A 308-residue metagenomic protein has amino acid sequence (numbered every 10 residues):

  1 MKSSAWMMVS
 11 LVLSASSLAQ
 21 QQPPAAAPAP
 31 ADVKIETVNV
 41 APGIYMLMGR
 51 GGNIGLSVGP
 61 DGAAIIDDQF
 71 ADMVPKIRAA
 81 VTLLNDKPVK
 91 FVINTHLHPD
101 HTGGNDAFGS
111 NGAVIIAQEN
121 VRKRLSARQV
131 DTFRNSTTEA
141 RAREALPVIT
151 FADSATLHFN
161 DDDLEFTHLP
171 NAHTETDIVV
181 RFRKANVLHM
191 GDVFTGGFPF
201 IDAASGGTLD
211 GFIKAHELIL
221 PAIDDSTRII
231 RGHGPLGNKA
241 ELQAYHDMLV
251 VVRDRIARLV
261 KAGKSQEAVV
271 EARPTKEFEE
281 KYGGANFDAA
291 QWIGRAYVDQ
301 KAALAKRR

Functional and structural regions predicted by a protein language model:
S4-S17: Bacterial N-terminal signal peptides
A15, Q20-A27, P221-D225, L236-R308: Accessory terminal helices/loops
P24, N39, R122-L169, T174-E175 (+3 more regions): Metallo-beta-lactamase
E36-T82, I178-F182, N186-D192: Conserved beta-strand hairpin/beta-sheet module of binuclear metal-dependent hydrolase folds, prominently
T37, P60-A64, D72-I116: Active-site metal-binding motif and surrounding structural segment of the metallo-beta-lactamase
G43, S57, D67, V81 (+10 more regions): Divalent metal-coordination and catalytic microenvironments
G51-I54, A63-I65, F70-M73, L97-T102 (+9 more regions): Solvent-exposed loop/turn segments at secondary-structure junctions within structured extracellular/periplasmic domains
G62-A64, F70-D72, T156, D163-V251 (+1 more regions): Metallo-beta-lactamase
